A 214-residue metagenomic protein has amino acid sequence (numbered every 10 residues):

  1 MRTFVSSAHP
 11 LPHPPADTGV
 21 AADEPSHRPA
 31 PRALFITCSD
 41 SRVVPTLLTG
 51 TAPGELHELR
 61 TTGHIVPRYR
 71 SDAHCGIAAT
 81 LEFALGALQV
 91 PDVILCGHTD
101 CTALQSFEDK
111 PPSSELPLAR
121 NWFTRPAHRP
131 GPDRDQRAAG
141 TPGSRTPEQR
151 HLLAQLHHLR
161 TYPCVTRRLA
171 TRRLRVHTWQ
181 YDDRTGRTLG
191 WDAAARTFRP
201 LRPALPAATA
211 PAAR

Functional and structural regions predicted by a protein language model:
M1-P31, D40, H64-A79, L85-P91 (+1 more regions): Divalent-metal-activated hydrolytic enzyme cores
A30-A33, L56: A common structural microfeature
F35, L59, L95, T178 (+1 more regions): Divalent metal-coordination and catalytic microenvironments
C38, H98: Histidine-centered active-site/metal-ligand motif
S41-G63: Catalytic core of membrane glycerolipid acyltransferases/transacylases, capturing the structured, soluble-facing
P91-G97: Well-ordered alpha/beta subsegment
